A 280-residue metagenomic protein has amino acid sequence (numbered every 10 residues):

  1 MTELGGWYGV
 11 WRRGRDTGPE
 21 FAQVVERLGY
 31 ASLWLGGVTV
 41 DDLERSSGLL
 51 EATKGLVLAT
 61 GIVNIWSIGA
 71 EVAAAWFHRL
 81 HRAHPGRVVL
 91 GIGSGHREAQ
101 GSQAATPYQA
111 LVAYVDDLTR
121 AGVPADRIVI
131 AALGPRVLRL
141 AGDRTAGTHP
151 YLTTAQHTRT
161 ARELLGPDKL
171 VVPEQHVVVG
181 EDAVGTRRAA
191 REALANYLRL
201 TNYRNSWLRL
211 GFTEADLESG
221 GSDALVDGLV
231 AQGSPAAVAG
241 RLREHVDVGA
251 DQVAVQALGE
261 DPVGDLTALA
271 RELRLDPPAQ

Functional and structural regions predicted by a protein language model:
M1-Q280: Active-site-adjacent structural elements that line small-molecule/cofactor binding pockets in enzymes
